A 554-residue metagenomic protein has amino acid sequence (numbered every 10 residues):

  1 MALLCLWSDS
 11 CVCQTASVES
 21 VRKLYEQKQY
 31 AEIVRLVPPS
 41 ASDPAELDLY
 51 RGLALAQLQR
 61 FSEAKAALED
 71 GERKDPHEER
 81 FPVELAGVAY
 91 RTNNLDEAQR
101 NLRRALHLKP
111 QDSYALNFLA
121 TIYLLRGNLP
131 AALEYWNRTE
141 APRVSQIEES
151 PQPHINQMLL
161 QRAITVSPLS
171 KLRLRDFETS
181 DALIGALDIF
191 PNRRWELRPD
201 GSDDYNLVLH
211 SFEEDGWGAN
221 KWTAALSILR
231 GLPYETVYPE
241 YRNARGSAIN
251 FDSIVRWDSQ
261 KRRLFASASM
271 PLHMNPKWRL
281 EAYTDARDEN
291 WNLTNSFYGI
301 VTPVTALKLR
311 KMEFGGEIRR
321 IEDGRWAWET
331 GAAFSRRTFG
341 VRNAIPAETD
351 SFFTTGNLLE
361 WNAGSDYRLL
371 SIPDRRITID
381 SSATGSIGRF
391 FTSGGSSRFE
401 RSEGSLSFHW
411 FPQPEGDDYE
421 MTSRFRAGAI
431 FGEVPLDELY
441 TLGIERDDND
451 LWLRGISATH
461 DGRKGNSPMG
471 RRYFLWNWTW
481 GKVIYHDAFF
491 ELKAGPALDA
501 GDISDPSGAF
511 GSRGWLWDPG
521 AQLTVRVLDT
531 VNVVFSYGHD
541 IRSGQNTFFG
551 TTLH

Functional and structural regions predicted by a protein language model:
T15-A16, S20, L24-E32, L129-T284 (+8 more regions): Outer-membrane beta-barrel initiation region
E26-Q27, Q57, R91-T92, L125: Register position in tetratricopeptide repeats
A45-E46, E79-R80, S113-Y114: Helix-start (N-cap) detector for alpha-helical repeat units in TPR-like alpha-solenoids, especially tetratricopeptide
G218, L358-F489, P496, S504 (+1 more regions): C-terminal outer-membrane beta-barrel translocator/porin domains of Gram-negative envelope proteins and their
A521-V525, T530, G544-H554: Outer-membrane beta-barrel "beta-signal"
